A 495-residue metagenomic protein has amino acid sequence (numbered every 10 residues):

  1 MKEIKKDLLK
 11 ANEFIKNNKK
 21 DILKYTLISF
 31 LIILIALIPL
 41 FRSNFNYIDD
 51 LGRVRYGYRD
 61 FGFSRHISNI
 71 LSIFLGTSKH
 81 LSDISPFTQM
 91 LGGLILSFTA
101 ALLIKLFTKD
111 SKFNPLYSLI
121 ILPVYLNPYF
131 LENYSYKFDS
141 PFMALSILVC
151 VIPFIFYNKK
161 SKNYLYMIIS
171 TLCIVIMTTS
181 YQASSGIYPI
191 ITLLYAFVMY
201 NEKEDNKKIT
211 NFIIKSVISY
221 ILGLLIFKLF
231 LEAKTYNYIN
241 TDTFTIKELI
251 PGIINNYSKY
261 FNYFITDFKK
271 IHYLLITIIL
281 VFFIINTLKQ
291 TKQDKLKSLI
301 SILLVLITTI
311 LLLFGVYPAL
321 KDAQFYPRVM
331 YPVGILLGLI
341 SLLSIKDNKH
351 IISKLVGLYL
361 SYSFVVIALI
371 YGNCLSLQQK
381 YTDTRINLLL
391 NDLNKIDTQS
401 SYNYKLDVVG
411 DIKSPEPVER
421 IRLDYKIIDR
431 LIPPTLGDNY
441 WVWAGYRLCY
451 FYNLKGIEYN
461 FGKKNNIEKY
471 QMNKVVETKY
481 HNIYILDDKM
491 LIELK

Functional and structural regions predicted by a protein language model:
K2-G62, H66, S72, G76-S118 (+6 more regions): Intrinsically disordered, polar/acidic, low-complexity terminal segments
I33-S97, L119, S135-P141, M167 (+3 more regions): Transmembrane catalytic cores of multi-pass membrane glycosyltransferases and polysaccharide-assembly enzymes
R53, P128-L131, Y181-S185, L337 (+2 more regions): Short, solvent-exposed loop/turn segments at secondary-structure junctions
H66, K159-K160, M199-D205, S341-D347 (+1 more regions): Juxtamembrane membrane-interface segments at transmembrane alpha-helix termini
L94-S97, A144-I155, S170, Y331-L343: Alpha-helical transmembrane segments of multi-pass membrane proteins
L116-V149, T179: Aromatic- and kink-enriched transmembrane "portal" helix at the membrane-lumen/periplasm boundary that abuts
C150-Y166, N201-K203: Membrane-interface transmembrane helices that cradle and orient dolichyl/undecaprenyl
Y326-Y359: Cytosolic-side transmembrane helix boundary signature
